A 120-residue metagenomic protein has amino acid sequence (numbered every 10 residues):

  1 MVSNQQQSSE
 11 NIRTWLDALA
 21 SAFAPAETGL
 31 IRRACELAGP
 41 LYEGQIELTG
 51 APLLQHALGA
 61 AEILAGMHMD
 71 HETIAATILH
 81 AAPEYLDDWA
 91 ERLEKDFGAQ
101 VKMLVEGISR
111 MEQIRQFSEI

Functional and structural regions predicted by a protein language model:
M1-I120: Active-site helical microenvironments for divalent-metal-assisted chemistry
